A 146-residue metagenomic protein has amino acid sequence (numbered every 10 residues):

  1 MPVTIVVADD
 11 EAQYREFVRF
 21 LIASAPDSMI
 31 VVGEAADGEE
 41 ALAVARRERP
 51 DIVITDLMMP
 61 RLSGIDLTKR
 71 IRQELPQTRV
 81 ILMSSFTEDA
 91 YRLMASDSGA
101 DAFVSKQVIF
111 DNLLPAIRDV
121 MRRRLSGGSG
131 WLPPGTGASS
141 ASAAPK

Functional and structural regions predicted by a protein language model:
A8-D9, A35, V53: Conserved sequence signature across two-component system core domains
A12-G33: Two-component/phosphorelay signaling modules centered on CheY-like receiver
D37-E40, S63-D66: Acidic catalytic/metal-coordinating carboxylates
E48-I54: Active-site beta3 strand of CheY-like receiver
M59: Receiver (REC) domain active-site loop signature in two-component systems and cognate sites in sensor histidine kinases
D66, T87-V104, V108, N112: Alpha4 helix (beta4-alpha4-beta5 surface) of REC/receiver domains from two-component response regulators
P115, R122-K146: CheY-like receiver
